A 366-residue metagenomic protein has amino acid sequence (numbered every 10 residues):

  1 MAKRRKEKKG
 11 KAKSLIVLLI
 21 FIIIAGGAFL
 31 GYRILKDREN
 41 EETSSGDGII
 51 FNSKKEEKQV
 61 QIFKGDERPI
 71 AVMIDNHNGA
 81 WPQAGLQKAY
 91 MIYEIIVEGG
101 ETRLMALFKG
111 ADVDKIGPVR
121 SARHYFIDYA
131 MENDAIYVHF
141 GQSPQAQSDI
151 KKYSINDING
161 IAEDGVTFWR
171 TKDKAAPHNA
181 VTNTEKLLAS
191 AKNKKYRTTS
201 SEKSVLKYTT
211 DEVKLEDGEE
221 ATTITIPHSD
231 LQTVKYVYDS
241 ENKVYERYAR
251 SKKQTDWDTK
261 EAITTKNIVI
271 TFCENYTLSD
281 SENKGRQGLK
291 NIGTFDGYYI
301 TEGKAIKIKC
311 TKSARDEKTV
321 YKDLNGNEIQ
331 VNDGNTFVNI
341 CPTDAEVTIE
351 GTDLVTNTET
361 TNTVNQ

Functional and structural regions predicted by a protein language model:
M1-K13: N-terminal Lys/Arg-rich, disordered targeting/topogenic segments
A2-K3, I16, A25, E42-M91 (+1 more regions): A surface/extracellular/periplasmic glyco- and lipid-processing/surface-interacting theme
K8-G10, L18, R38-E41: Intrinsically disordered, low-complexity segments enriched in polar/charged small residues
K13-I22, F29: Sec-dependent N-terminal signal peptides
A28-T43: Hydrophobic single-pass membrane-insertion segments
